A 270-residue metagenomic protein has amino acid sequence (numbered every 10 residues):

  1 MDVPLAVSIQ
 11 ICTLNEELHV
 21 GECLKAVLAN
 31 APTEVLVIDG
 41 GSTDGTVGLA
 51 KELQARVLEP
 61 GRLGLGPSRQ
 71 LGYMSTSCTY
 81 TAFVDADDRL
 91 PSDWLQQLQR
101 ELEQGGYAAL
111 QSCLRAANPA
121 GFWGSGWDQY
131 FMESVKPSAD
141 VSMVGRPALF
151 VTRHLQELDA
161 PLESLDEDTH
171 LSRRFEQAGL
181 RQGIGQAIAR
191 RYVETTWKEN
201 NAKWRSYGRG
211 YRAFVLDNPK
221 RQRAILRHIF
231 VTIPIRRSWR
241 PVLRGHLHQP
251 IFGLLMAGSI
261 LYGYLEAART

Functional and structural regions predicted by a protein language model:
K25-T33: Short, acidic, metal-binding catalytic loop of nucleotide-sugar glycosyltransferases
A26, D39-V47, D88: A conserved acidic beta->alpha catalytic loop
P60-T76: Glycine-rich, basic loop-to-helix element that forms the pyrophosphate-binding segment of sugar-nucleotide handling
T81: Short aromatic/hydrophobic "clamp" motif used to bind/position activated sugar donors
D93-F122: Conserved donor NDP-sugar-binding/catalytic core segment of glycosyltransferases
A116-N118, F131-F150, E163-S164: A recurrent flexible, glycine/aromatic-enriched loop bordering the glycosyltransferase active site that acts as
S164-R173: Acidic donor-binding loop at a coil-to-helix junction in glycosyltransferase catalytic cores that engages
K203-T270: Non-catalytic, C-terminal membrane-associated alpha-helical segments of glycosyltransferases
